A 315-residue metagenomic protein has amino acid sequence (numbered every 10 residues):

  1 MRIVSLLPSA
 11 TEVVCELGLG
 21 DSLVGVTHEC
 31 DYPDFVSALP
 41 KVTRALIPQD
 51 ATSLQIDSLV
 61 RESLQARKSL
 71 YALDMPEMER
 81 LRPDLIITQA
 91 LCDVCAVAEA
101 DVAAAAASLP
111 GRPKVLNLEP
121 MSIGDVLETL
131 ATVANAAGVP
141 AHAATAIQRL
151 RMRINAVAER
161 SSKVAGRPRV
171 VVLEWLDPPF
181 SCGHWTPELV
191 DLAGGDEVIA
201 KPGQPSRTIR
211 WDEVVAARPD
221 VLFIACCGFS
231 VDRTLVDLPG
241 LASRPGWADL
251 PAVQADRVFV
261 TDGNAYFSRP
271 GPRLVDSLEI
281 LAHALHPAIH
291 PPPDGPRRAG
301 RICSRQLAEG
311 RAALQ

Functional and structural regions predicted by a protein language model:
M1-Q315: N-terminal ligand-binding lobe of clamshell/alpha-beta domains
